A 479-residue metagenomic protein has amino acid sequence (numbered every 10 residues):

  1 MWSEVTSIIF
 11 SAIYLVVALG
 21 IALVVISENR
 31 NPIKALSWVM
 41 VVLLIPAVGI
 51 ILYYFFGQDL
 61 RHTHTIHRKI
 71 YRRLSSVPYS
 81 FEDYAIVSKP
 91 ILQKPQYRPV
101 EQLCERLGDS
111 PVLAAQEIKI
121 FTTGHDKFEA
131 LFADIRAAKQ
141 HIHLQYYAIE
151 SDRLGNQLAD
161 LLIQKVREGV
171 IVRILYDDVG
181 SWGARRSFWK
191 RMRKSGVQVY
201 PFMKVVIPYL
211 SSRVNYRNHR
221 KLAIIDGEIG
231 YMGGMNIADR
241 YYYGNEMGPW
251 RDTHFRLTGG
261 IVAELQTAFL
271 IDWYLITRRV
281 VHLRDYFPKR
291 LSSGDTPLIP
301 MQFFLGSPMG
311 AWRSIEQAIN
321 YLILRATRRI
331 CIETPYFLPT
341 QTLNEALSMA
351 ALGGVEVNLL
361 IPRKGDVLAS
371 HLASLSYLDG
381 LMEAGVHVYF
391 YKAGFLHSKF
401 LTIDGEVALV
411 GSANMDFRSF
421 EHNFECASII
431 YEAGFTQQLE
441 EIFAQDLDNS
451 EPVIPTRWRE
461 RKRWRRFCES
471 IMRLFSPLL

Functional and structural regions predicted by a protein language model:
M1-Q317, Y321, R325, G365 (+6 more regions): N-terminal localization/anchoring segments of enzymes in phospholipid and broader phosphate metabolism
A326-R328, Y336-N358, P362-R363, V367-L368: Helical hairpin unit composed of two closely spaced alpha helices linked by a short loop
Q341-N344, H371-A373, I403-E406, E421: Histidine/acidic-residue-rich catalytic or RNA/ligand-binding cores of hydrolases and nuclease-related proteins
A346-A350, S376, Q445: Short, solvent-exposed amphipathic alpha-helical segments in soluble enzyme and RNA/protein-processing domains
V388-K392: Active-site donor-binding acidic/aromatic loop of nucleotide-activated sugar and phosphosugar transferases involved
K399: Catalytic-core elements of nucleic-acid end-processing and repair enzymes
